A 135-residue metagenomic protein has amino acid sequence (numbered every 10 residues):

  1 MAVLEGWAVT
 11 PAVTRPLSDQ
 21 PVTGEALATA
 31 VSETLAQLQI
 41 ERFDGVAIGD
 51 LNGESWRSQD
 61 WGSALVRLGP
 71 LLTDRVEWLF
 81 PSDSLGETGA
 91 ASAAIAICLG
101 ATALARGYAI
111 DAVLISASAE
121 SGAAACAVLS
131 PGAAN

Functional and structural regions predicted by a protein language model:
M1-G45, E120-S121, V128-N135: Condensing-enzyme catalytic core mediating Claisen C-C bond formation in acyl metabolism
V3-E5, S63-A96, R106: Conserved catalytic cysteine-centered active-site region of acyl-thioester-dependent Claisen-condensing enzymes
A12, S55-R57, E87-T88, S121-A124: Flexible loop/turn segments at secondary-structure boundaries
P16-D19, N52-V66, A91: Short glycine/threonine-rich loop-to-helix capping motif typified by GTGT followed within a few residues by an Asp-Pro
V31-A36, V66, C98-A105: Generic structural signal for well-ordered alpha-helical scaffold segments
V46-S55, S82-T88: A short beta-alpha structural unit
A91-A94, T102, S116-S121: A cross-taxonomic marker for long C-terminal extensions/tails that follow the last structured domain
I110-I115: Cysteine-clustered segments with highest specificity for TGF-beta superfamily mature ligands
